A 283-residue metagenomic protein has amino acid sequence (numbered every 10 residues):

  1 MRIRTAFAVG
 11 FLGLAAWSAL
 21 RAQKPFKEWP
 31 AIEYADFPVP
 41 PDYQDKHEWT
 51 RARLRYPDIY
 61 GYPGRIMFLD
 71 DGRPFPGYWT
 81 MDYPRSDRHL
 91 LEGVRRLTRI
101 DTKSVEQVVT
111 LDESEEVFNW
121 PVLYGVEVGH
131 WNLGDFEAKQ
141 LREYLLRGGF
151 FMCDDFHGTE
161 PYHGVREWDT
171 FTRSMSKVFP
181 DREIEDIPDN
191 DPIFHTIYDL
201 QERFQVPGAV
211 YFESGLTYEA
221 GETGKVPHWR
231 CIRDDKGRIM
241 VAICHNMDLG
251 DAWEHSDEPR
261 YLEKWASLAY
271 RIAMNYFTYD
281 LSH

Functional and structural regions predicted by a protein language model:
M1-G10: Bacterial N-terminal signal peptides that target proteins for export
V9-R21: Hydrophobic h-region of N-terminal signal peptides that target proteins for export in Gram-negative bacteria
R21-V122, V128-G129, D248-D251, H255-H283: Aromatic-Pro/Gly-enriched surface loop or interdomain linker that acts as a lid/target-recognition segment
P25-A35, I59, P63-I66, G158-H255 (+2 more regions): An acidic, glycine-rich "communication" segment
R51, V117, V122-W168: Short alpha-beta junction capping motif
D87-L91, A138, R142, W168-T172 (+2 more regions): Extracytoplasmic/secreted envelope proteins and their assembly/folding machinery, especially bacterial periplasmic
I100-T110, D154-H157, D181-N190: Surface-exposed patches in mature extracellular/periplasmic domains of secreted proteins
G149, S176-P180, F277, L281: Hydrophobic/aromatic-lined pockets within catalytic cores
